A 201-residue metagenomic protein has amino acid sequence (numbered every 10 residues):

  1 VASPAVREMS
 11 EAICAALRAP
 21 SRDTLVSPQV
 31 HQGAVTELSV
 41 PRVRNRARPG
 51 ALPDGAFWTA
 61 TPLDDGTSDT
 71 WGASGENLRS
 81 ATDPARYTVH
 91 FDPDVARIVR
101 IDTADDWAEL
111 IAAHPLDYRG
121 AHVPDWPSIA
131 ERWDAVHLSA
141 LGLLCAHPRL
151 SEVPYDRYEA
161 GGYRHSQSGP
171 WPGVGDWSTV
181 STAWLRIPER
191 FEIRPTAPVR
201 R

Functional and structural regions predicted by a protein language model:
V1-S39, E76-R201: Active-site and NAD+-binding cores of ADP-ribose-processing enzymes
L38-T82, T88: Extended catalytic/binding region for NAD+/ADP-ribose chemistry, centered on the ART fold
